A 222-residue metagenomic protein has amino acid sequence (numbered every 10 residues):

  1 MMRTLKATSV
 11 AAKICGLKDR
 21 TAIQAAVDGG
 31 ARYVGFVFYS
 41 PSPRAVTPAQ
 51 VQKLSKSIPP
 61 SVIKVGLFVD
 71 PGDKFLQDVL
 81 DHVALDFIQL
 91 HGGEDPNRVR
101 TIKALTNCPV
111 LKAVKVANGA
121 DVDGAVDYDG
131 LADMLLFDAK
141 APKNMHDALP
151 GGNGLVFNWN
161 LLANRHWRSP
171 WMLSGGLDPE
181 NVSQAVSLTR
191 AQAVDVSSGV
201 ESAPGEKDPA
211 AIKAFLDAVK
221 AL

Functional and structural regions predicted by a protein language model:
M1-A193, S198-L222: Conserved N-terminal beta1-alpha1 strand-loop-helix module at the mouth
